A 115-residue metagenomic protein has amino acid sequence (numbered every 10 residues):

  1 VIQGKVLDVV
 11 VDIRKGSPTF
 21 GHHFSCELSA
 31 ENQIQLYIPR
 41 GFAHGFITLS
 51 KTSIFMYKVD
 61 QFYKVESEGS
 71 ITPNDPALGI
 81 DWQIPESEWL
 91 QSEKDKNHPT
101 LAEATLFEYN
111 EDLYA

Functional and structural regions predicted by a protein language model:
V1-E31, L49-A115: Active-site region of the double-stranded beta-helix
L28-Y37, F42-I47: Beta-rich strand-turn-strand
